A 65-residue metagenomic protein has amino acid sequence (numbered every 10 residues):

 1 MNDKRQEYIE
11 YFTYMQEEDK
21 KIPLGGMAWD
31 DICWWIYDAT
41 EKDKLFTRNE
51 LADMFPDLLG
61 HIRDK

Functional and structural regions predicted by a protein language model:
M1-N2: Short, charge/polar-rich alpha-helical segments
F12-D64: Acidic, low-complexity, intrinsically disordered interaction modules
